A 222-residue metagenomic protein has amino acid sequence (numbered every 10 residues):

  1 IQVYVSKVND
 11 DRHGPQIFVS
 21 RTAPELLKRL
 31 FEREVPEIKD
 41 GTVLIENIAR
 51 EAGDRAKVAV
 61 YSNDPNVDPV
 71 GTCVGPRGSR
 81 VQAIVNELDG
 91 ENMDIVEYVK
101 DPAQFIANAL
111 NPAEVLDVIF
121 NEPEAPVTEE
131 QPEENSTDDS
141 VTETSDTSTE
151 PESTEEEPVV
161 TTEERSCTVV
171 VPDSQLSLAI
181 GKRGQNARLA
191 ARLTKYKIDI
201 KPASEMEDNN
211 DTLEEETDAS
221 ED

Functional and structural regions predicted by a protein language model:
I1-D222: RNA-contacting regions in translation and RNA-metabolism proteins, encompassing KH/S1 modules where present
